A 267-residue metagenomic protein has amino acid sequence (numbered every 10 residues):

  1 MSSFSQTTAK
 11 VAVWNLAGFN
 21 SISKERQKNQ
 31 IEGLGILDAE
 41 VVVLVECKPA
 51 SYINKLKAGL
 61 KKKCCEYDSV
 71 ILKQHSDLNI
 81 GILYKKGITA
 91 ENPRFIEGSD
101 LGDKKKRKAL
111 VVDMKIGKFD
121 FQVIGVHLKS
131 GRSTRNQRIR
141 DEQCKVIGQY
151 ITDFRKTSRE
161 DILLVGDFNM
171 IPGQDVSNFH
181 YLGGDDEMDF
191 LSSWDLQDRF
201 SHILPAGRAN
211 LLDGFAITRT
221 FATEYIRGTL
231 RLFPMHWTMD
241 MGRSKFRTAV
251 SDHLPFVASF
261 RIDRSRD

Functional and structural regions predicted by a protein language model:
M1-K63, D68, L72-N79, D141 (+4 more regions): N-terminal, active-site-proximal structural segment of metallo-dependent hydrolase catalytic domains
F4-T7, G35-I36, K61-C64, K73-S76 (+6 more regions): Extracellular/periplasmic catalytic domains that process cell-envelope and extracellular macromolecules
K10-V13, E40-V45, I71, G81-I82 (+7 more regions): Structural recognition of the beta-strand scaffold that forms the well-ordered cores of secreted hydrolase catalytic
L16-S21, A39-E46, S99-D100, S130-R140 (+5 more regions): Second-shell loop/turn segments in exported
L16-S21, C47-S51, Q74-L78, I88-T89 (+8 more regions): Solvent-exposed loop/turn segments at secondary-structure junctions within structured extracellular/periplasmic domains
C47-D120, I124-L128: Structured beta-strand-rich core segments of catalytic domains in phosphoester-bond hydrolases
A50, D153-I162, M170-D267: Metal-dependent phosphoester-hydrolase catalytic domains
L110, M114-L196: Extracytoplasmic, non-cytosolic globular domains
